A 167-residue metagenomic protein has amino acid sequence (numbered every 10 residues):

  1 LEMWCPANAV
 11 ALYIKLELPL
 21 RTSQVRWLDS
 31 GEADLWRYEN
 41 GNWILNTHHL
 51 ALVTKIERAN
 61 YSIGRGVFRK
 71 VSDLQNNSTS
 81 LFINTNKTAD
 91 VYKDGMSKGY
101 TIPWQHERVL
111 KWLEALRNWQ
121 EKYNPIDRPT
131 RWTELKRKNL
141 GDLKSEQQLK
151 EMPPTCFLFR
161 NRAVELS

Functional and structural regions predicted by a protein language model:
L1-S167: Extended accessory and catalytic-adjacent subdomains in large enzymes
